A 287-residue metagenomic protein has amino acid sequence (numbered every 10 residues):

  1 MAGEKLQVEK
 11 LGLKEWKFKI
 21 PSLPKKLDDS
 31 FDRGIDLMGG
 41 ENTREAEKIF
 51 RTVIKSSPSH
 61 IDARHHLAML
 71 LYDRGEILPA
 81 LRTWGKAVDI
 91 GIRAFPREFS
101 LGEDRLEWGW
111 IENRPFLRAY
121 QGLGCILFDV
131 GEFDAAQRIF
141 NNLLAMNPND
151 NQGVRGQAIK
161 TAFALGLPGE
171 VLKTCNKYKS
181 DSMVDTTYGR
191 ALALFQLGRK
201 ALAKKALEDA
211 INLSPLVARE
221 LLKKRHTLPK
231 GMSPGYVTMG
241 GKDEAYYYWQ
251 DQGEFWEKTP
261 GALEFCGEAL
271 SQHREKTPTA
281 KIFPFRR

Functional and structural regions predicted by a protein language model:
F18-I20, V88-N113, L144-M146: Flexible helix-coil transition and linker loops at the boundaries of alpha-helical arrays
L23-S56, G122-D129: Alpha-helical segment of the N-proximal tetratricopeptide repeat
A63, R97, A119, G153-V154 (+2 more regions): TPR alpha-solenoid repeat register
L78-R93, Q137, N141-D150, K177-S182 (+1 more regions): TPR/TPR-like (Sel1-like) alpha-helical repeat modules
L192-R287: Long, ordered, amphipathic alpha-helical scaffolds
